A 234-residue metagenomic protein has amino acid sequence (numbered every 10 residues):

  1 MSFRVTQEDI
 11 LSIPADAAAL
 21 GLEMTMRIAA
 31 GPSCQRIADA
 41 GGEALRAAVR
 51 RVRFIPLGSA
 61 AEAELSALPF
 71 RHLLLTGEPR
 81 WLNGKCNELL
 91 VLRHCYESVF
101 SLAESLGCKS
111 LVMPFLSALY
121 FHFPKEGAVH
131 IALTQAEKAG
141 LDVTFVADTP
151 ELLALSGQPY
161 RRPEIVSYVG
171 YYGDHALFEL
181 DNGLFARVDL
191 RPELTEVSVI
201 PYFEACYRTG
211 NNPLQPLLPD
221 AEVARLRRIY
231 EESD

Functional and structural regions predicted by a protein language model:
M1-L106: Glycine-/small-residue-enriched capping loops at alpha/beta junctions
V5-Q7, S198-P201: Short loop/edge segments at beta-strand edges and connector loops that shape dinucleotide/nucleotide cofactor-binding
R80-R162: Phosphate/ribose-phosphate-bearing ligand recognition and processing surfaces, centered on ADP-ribose/NAD(+/P+) systems
I165-G170, D174-H175: N-terminal acidic leader/helix
G173, D189-E196, E222: A short, sequence-level motif marking secondary-structure junctions
A176-L180, F185-V188, V197-V199: Short linear proline/tyrosine/threonine-rich motifs used for host-factor recruitment and membrane trafficking/assembly
F185-P192, L217: Short amphipathic beta-strand/extended segments with alternating polar/hydrophobic composition
V199-D234: Mixed-charge, Lys/Arg-enriched low-complexity segments
